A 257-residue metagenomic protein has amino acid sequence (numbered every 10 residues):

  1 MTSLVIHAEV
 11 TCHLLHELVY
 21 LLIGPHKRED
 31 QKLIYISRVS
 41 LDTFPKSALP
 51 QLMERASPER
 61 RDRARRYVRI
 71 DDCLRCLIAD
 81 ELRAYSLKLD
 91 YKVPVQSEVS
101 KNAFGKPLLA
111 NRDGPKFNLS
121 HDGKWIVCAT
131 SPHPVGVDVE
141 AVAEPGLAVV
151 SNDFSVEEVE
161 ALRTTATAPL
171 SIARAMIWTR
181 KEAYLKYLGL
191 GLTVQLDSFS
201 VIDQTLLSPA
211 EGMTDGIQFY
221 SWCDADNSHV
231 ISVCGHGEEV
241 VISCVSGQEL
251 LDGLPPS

Functional and structural regions predicted by a protein language model:
T2-S257: Core catalytic alpha/beta fold that binds nucleotide/phospho-ligands
